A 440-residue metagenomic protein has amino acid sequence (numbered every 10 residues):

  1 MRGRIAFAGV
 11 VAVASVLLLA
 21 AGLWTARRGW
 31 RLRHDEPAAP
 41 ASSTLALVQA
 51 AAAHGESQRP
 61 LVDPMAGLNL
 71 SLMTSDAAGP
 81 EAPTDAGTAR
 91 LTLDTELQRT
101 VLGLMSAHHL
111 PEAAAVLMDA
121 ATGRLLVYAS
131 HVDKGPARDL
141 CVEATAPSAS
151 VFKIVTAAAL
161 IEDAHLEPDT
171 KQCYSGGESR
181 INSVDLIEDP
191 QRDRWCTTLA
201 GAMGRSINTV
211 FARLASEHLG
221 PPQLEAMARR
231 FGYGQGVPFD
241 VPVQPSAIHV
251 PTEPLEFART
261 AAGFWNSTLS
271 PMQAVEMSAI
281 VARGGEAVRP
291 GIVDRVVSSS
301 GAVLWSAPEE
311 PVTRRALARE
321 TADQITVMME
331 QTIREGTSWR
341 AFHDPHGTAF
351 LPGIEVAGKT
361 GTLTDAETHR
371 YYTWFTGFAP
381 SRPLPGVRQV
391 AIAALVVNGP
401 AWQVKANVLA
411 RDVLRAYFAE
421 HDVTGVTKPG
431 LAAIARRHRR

Functional and structural regions predicted by a protein language model:
R2-A114, G135, A307, P311 (+2 more regions): Extracytoplasmic/periplasmic proteins that interact with beta-lactams or build/remodel peptidoglycan
Q98-L102, D139, C196-M203, N208-A212 (+9 more regions): Extracytoplasmic/secreted envelope proteins and their assembly/folding machinery, especially bacterial periplasmic
T100-M105, G123, E143-Q172, A202 (+4 more regions): Active-site SXXK
M105-G135, P245: A short, well-structured edge-of-sheet supersecondary motif
A114-T122, Q172-E178, M227, V241-P245 (+4 more regions): Acidic/histidine-enriched alpha-helical segments
A121, L166-L224, E256-A262, L304-D323: Conserved catalytic neighborhood of penicillin-recognizing serine enzymes
A129-V142, A366: Short, conserved catalytic-motif segment at the N-terminal edge
E256-P311, M329-T424: Active-site beta-strand/loop architecture of penicillin-binding DD-peptidases
